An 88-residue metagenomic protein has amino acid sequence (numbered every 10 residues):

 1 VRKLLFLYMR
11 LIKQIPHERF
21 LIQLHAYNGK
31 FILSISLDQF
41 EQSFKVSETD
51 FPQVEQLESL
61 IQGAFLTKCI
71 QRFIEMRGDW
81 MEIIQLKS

Functional and structural regions predicted by a protein language model:
F6, L11-I35: Amphipathic, interaction-prone secondary-structure segments
R10-L11, P16-F20, F40, V46 (+2 more regions): Extended interaction-bearing regions that mediate binding to partners or small molecules
Y27-F51: A short, structured beta-strand/loop element
D50-S88: Mixed-charge, Lys/Arg-enriched low-complexity segments
